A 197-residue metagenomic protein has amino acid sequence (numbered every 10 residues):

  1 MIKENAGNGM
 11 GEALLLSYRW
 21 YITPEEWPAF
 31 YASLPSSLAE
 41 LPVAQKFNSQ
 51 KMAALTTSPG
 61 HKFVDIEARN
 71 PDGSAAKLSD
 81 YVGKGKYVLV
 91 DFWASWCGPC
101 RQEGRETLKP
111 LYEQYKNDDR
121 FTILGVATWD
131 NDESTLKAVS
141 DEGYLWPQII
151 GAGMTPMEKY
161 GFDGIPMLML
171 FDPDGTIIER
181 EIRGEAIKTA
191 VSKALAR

Functional and structural regions predicted by a protein language model:
M1-A76, D80, G85-K86: Oxidative protein folding and maturation machinery
P28-Y31, R105-K109, D132-L136, M157 (+1 more regions): Extracytoplasmic/secreted envelope proteins and their assembly/folding machinery, especially bacterial periplasmic
K77-D80, S95-P99, V126-W129, M157-K159 (+1 more regions): Short, contiguous acidic/charged loop-to-helix segments that flank catalytic cores in large enzymes
K86, F92-P110: Conserved redox-active cysteine motifs that mediate thiol-disulfide chemistry, especially di-cysteine Cys-X(1-2)-Cys
L89-V90, I123: Hydrophobic beta-strand anchors of alpha/beta hydrolase catalytic cores
L111-M154, I165: Conserved segment of the thioredoxin-like fold in thiol-based oxidoreductases
S140-Y144, G151-L195: Thiol/disulfide oxidoreductase modules built on the thioredoxin-like
